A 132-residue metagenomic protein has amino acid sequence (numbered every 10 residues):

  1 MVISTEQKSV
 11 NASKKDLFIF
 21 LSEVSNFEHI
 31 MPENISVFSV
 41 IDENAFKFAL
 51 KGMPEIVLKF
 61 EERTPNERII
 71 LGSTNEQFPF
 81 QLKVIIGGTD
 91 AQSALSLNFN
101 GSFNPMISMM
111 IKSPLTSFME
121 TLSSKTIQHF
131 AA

Functional and structural regions predicted by a protein language model:
M1-S39, A45: Hydrophobic ligand-binding cavity/cleft-lining segments
V2-Q7, A45, E55, R68 (+2 more regions): Intrinsic-disorder/low-complexity, polar/charged segments enriched in Ser/Thr/Lys/Arg/Asp/Glu/Gln
K8, I56-E62, Q81-G88: Hydrophobic/aromatic beta-strand elements that line small-molecule binding cavities or substrate pockets in beta-rich
E28-H29, F38-Q77: Glycine-rich portal/gate segments that line the openings of hydrophobic small-molecule binding cavities
T74-S124: Beta-strand/loop substructures that line and gate deep hydrophobic ligand-binding cavities in soluble
S124-A132: Short, highly charged C-terminal tails/helix-capping segments
